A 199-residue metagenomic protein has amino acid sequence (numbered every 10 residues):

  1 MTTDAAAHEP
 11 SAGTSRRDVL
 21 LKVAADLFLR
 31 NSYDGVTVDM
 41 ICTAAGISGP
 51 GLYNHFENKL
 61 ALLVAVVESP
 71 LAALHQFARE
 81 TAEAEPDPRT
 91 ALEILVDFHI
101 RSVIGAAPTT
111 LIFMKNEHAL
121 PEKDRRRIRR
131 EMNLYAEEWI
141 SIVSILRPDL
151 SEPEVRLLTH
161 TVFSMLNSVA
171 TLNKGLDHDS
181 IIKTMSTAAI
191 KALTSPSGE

Functional and structural regions predicted by a protein language model:
M1-S15, K22, R79, S197-E199: N-terminal intrinsically disordered/low-complexity leader segments
T2, V19, V23-A61: Helix-turn-helix
R16-A24, I41, V66-P70, L74 (+1 more regions): Generic hydrophobic, amphipathic alpha-helix propensity
F28, L74-H75, L92-V96, I112-M114 (+4 more regions): Short, structured motif recognition centered on aromatic/hydrophobic residues
A65, E80-G105: Hydrophobic alpha-helical connector segments
A72-H75, E122-R147, R156-H160, T187: Amphipathic alpha-helical packing segments from all-alpha helical-bundle domains
S102-G105, E152-P153, T159-D179, I190-E199: Amphipathic C-terminal alpha-helical segment
V103-K123, T171: Amphipathic alpha-helical segments used for helix-helix packing
